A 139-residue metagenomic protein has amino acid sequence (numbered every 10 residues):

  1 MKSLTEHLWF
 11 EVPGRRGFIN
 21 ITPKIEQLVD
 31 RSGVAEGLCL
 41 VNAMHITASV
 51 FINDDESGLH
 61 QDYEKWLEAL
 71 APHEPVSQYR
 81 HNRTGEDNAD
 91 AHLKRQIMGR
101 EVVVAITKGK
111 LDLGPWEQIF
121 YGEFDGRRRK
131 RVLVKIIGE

Functional and structural regions predicted by a protein language model:
M1-E139: Active-site histidine-anchored catalytic micro-motif
